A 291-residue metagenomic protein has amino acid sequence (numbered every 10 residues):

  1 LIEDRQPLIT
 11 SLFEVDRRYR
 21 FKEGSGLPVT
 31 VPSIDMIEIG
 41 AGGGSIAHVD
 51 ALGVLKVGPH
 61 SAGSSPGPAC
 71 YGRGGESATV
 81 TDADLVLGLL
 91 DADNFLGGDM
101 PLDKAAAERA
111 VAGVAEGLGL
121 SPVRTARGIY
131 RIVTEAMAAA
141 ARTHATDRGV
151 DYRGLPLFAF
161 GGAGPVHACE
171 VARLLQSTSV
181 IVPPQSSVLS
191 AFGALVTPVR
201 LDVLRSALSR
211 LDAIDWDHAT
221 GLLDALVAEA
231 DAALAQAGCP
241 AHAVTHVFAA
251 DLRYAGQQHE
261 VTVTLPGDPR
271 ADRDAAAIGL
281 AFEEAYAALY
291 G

Functional and structural regions predicted by a protein language model:
L1-I2, Q6, A41-G44, D50-V57 (+4 more regions): C-terminal, non-catalytic interaction/recognition modules in large multi-subunit enzymes and RNPs
I2-G24: Basic, amphipathic juxtamembrane/active-site segments that coordinate anionic phosphate or diphosphate groups
Y19, G26-V31, D231-A232: Short Pro/Gly-enriched beta-strand edge/turn motifs at strand-loop
P32, R153: Short beta-strand or tight-loop elements that sit immediately N-terminal to catalytic metal-binding acidic residues
S33-I34, A168: Short beta-alpha junctions and helix-cap segments that line functional grooves
M36-E38: Short glycine-aspartate micro-motif
G72: Nucleotide/phosphate-binding site architecture used for ATP/NTP-dependent chemistry
